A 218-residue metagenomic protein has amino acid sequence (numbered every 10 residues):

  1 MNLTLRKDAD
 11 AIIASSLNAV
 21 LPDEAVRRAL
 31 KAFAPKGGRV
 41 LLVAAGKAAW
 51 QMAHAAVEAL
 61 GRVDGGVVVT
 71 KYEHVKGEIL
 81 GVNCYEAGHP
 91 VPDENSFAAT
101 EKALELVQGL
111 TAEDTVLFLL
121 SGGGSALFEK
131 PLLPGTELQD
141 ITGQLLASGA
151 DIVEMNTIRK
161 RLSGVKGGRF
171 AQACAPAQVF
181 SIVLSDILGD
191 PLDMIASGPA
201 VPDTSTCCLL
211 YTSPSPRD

Functional and structural regions predicted by a protein language model:
M1-V43, Q51-M52: An N-terminal, well-structured beta->alpha segment
R39-A45, C84-P90, L117-E129: Short glycine-rich or small-residue beta-strand-to-loop segments that form or flank ligand, phosphate, metal/Fe-S
V43-A45, V68, E86, F118-L120 (+4 more regions): General beta-strand structural signal in soluble alpha/beta enzymes
A44-M52, G124, L192-V201: Conserved phosphate/anionic-ligand binding catalytic regions in large, soluble enzymes, centered on
A53-H74: Active-site cofactor/substrate anionic-group-binding motifs, chiefly glycine- and Lys/Arg-rich phosphate-binding loops
K71-A112, I158-R159: Glycine-rich oxoanion-binding loops at beta->alpha junctions
E113-G189, A200: Glycine-rich, mobile lid/loop segments that gate access to catalytic sites or pores
Y211-D218: Conserved small/polar residues in nucleotide/adenosyl-binding loops
